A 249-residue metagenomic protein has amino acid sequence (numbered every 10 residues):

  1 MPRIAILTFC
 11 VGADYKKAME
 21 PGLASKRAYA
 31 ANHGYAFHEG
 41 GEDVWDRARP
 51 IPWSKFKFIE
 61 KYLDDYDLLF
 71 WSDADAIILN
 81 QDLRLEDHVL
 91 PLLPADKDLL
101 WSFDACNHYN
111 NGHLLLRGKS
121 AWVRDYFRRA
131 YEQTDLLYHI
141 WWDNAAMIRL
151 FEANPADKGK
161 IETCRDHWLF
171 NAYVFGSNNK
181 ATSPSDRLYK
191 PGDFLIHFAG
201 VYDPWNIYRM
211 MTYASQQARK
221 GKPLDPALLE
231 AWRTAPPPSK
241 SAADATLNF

Functional and structural regions predicted by a protein language model:
M1, L63, L92-A95, C106-Y109 (+2 more regions): Extracellular/periplasmic catalytic domains that process cell-envelope and extracellular macromolecules
M1-Y66, S241-D244, N248: N-terminal anchoring/stem segment of glycosyltransferases
K57, A121-F249: Catalytic core and acceptor-binding pocket of nucleotide-sugar-dependent glycosyltransferases
F58, L99-W101, H113-L115, L195: Conserved hydrophobic/aromatic beta-strand scaffold that supports enzyme active sites
L69: Short aromatic/hydrophobic "clamp" motif used to bind/position activated sugar donors
D73-I77: The conserved acidic donor/metal-binding loop of glycosyltransferases
I78-N111: Conserved donor-nucleotide/metal-binding helix-loop-beta segment in metal-dependent transferases, i.e., the alpha-helix
N107, G112-L116, S120-A121: Short glycine- and hydrophobic/aromatic-rich loop-to-beta-strand nucleating segment in the catalytic cores
